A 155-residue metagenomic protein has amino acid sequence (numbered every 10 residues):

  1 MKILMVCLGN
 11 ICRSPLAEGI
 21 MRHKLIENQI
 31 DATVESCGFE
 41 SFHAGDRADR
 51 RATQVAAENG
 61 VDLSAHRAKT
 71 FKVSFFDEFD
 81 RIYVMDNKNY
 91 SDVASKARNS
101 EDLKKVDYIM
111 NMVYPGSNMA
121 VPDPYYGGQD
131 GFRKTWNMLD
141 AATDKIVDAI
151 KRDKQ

Functional and structural regions predicted by a protein language model:
M1-E78, D148-Q155: Conserved active-site segments centered on acidic
M5, Y83-V84: Hydrophobic beta-strand core positions in alpha/beta domains
S14, D86-N87: Helix N-cap/beta->alpha junction signal
R81, N87-Q155: Phosphate-binding/catalytic loops
